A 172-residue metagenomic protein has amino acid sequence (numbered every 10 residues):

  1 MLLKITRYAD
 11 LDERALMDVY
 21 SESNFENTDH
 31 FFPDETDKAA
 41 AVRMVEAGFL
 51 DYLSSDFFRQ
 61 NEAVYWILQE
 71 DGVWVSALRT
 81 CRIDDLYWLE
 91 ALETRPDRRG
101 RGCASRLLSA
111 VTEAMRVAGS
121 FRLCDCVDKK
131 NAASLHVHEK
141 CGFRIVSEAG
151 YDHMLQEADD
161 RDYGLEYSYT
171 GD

Functional and structural regions predicted by a protein language model:
M1-D18, E22-D34, L165-D172: Conserved N-terminal entry element of GNAT/NAT acetyltransferase domains
D10, S21-E90, R95-P96, L108: Acetyl-CoA-dependent GNAT
L92-G100, V127-K130: A short, internal acetyl-CoA/4′-phosphopantetheine-binding micro-motif in the GNAT/acyltransferase core
R98, G102-A110: Conserved acetyl-CoA pyrophosphate-binding loop and the N-cap/start of the following alpha-helix in GNAT-like
S105, K129-S147: Conserved active-site alpha-helix within GNAT-family acetyltransferase domains
M115-V127: Conserved GNAT acetyl-CoA-binding A-motif
C126-V127, G142-R161: Conserved catalytic-core motifs of GNAT/GCN5-like acyltransferases
